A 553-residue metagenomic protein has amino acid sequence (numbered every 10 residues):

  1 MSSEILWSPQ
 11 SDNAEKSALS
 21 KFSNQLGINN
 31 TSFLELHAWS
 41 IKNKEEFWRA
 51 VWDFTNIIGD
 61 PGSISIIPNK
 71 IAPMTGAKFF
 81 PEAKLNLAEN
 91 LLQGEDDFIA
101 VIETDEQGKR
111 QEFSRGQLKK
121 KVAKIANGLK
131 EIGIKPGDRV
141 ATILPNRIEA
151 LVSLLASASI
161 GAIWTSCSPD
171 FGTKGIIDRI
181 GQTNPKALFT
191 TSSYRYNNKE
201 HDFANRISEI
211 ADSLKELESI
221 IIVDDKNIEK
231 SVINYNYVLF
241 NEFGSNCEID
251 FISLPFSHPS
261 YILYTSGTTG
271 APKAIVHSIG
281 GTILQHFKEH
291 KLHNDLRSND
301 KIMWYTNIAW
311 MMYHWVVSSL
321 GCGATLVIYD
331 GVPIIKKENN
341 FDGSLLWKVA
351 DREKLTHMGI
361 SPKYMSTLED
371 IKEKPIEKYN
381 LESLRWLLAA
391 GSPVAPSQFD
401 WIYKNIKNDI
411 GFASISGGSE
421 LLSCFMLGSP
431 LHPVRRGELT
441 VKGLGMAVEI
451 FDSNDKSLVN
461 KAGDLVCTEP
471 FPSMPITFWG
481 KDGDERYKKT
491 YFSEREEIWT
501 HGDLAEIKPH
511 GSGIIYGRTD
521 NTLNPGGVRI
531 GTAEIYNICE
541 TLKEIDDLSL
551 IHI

Functional and structural regions predicted by a protein language model:
L34-W39, A88, V101-L155, G172-I177 (+3 more regions): Conserved AMP-binding/adenylate-forming core of the ANL superfamily
D97-I99, I221-I222, I233-Y264, A271 (+3 more regions): Conserved pre-ATP/AMP-binding loop-to-beta segment of ANL
T142, C167, F171-S192, I207 (+6 more regions): AMP-binding/adenylate-forming catalytic core of the ANL superfamily
S159-F240, S361: Structural core segment of the AMP-binding/adenylate-forming
A187-R206, Y329-P333, D351-W401, A413-E420 (+1 more regions): Adenylate-forming
T265, I551-I553: Conserved small/polar residues in nucleotide/adenosyl-binding loops
I283-K301, M311-T356, I371: Conserved AMP-binding/adenylation subdomain of ANL enzymes
L292, R385-L387, V394-S512, T519-T522 (+1 more regions): Conserved AMP-binding/adenylate-forming
